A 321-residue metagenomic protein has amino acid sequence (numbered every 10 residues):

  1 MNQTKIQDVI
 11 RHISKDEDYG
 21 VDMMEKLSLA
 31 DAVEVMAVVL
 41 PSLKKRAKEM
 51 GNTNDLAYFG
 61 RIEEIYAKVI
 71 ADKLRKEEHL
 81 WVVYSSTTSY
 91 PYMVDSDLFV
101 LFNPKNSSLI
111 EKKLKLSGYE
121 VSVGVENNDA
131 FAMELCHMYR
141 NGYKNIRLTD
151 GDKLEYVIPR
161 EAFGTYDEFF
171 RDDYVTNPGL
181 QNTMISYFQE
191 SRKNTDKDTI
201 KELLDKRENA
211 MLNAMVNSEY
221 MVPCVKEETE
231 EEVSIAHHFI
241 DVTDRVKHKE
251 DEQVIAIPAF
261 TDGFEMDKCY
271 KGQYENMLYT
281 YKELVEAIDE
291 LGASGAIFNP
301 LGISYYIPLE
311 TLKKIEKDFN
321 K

Functional and structural regions predicted by a protein language model:
M1-K321: An interfacial alpha-helical scaffold signature
